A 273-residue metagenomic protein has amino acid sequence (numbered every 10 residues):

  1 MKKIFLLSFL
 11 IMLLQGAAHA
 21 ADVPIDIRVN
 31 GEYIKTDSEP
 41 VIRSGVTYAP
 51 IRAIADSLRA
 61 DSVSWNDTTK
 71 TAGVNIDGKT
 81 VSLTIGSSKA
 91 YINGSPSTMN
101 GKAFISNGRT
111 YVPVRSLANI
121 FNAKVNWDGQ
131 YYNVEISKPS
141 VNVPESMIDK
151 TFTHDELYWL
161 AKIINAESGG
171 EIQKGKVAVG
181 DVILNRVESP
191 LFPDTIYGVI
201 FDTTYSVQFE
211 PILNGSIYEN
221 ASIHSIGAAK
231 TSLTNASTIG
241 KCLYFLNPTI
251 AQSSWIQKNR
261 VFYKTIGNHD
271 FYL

Functional and structural regions predicted by a protein language model:
K2-A161: Primary recognition of N-terminal secretory signal peptides and signal-anchoring hydrophobic helices
V143-L273: Bacterial extracytoplasmic/cell-wall-associated proteins, especially those involved in peptidoglycan
